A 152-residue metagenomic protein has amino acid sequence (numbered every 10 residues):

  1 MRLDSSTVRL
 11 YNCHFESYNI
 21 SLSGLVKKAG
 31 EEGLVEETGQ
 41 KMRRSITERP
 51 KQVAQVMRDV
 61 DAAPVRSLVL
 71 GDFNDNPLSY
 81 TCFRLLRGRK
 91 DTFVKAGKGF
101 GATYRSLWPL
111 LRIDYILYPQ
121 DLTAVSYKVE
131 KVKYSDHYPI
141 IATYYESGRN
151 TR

Functional and structural regions predicted by a protein language model:
M1-R152: Soluble catalytic domains of enzymes that build or remodel membrane lipids, polysaccharides, and related
